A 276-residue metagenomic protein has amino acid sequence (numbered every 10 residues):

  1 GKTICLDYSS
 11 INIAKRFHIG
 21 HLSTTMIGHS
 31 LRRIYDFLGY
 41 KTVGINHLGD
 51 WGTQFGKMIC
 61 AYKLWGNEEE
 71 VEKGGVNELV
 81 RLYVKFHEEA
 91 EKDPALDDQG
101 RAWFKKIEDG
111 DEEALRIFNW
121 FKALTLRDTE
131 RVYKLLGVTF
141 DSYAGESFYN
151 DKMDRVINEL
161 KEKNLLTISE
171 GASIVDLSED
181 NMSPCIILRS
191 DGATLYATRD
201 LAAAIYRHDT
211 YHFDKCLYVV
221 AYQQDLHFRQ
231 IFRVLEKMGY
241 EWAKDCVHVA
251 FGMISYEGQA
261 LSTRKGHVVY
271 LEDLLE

Functional and structural regions predicted by a protein language model:
G1-E276: NTP-dependent nucleotidyl-transfer catalytic core
